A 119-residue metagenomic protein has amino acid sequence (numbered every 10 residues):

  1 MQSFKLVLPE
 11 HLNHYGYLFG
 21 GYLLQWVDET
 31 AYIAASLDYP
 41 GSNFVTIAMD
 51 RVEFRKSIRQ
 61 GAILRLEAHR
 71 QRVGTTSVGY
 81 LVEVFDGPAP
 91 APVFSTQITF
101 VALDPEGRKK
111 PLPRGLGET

Functional and structural regions predicted by a protein language model:
M1-A48, L103-T119: Hot-dog-fold acyl-thioester-processing enzymes
M1-S3, R59-Q60, Q71-T119: HotDog/MaoC-like acyl-thioester-processing domains
L8, L12-N13, E53, Q60 (+1 more regions): A residue-level detector for conformationally permissive "hinge/kink" positions
Y32-E67, Q71-V78, A91-T96: Hydrophobic beta-strand-centered segment that forms part of the acyl-chain substrate-binding groove
